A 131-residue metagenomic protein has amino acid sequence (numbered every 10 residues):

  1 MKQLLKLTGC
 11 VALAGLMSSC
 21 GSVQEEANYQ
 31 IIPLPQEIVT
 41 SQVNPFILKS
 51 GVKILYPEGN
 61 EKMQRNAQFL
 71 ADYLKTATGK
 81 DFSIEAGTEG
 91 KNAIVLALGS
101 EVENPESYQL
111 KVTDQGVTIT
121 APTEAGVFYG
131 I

Functional and structural regions predicted by a protein language model:
M1-Q30: Bacterial Sec-dependent N-terminal signal peptides
C20-I131: Acidic, contiguous N-terminal accessory segments
